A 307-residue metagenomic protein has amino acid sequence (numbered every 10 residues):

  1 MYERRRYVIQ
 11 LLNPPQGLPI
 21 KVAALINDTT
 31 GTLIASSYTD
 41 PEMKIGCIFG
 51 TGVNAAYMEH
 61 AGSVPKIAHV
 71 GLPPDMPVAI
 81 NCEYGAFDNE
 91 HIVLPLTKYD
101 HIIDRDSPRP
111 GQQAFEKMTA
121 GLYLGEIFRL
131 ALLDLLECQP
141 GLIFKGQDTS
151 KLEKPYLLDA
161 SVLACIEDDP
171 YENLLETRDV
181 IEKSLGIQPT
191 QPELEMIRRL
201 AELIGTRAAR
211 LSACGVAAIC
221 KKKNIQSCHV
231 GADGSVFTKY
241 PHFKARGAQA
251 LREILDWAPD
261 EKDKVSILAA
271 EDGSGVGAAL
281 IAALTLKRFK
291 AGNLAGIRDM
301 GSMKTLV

Functional and structural regions predicted by a protein language model:
M1-I45, A61-Y84, E90-I92, K244-Q249: Glycine-rich phosphate-binding loop and adjoining helix at the ATP-binding site of ATP-dependent phosphoryl-transfer
Y2-R6, T51-A55, L122, E126: Residues on a specific face of well-ordered alpha-helices
T29-T30, I48-G52, G85, G234-V236: A short acidic Gly-Thr/Ser loop motif
T32-L33, N54-A56, S63-K66, T238-Y240 (+1 more regions): Eukaryotic short linear interaction motifs
A35, Y57-M58, K66, P140-G141 (+1 more regions): Intrinsically disordered, low-complexity regions enriched in proline, serine, glycine and charged residues
T39, K98-V307: ATP-binding/phosphotransfer module of carbohydrate and carboxylate kinases, centering on a glycine-rich
D40, K44-H60, A278, M303-K304: Gly/Thr-rich phosphate-binding beta-strand-loop-beta motif of the actin/hexokinase/Hsp70
G52-V53, G62, F87, R129 (+1 more regions): Short, glycine-/Ser/Thr-/acidic-enriched flexible segments
